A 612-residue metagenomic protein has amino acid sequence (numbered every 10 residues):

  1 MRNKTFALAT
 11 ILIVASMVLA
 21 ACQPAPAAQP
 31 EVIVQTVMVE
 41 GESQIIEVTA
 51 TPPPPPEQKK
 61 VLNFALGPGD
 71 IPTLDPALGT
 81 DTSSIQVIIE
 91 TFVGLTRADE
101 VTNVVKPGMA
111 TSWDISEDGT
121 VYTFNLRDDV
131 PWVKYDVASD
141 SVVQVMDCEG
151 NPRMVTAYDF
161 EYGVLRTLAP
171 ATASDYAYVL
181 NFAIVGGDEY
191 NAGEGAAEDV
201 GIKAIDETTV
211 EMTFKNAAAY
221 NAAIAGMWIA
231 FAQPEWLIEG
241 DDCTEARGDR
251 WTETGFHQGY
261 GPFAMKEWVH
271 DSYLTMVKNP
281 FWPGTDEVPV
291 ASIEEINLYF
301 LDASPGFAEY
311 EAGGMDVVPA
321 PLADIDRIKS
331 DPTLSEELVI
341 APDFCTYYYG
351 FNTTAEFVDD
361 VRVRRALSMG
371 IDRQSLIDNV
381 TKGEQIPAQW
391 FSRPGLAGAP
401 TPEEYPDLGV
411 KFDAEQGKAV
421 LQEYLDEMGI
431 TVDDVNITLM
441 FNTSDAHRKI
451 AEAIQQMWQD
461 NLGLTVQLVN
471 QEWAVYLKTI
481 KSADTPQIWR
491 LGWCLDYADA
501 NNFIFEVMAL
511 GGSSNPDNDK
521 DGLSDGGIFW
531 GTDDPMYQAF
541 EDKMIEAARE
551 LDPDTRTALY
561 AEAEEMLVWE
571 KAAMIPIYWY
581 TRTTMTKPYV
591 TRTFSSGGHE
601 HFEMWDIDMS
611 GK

Functional and structural regions predicted by a protein language model:
F64, H270-S272, P289, E294-E295 (+5 more regions): Ligand/substrate-recognition segments at binding pockets and active sites
A65-D118, Q258-Y260: N-terminal lobe/hinge region of extracytoplasmic solute-binding protein
E100, D188-T209, T213-E295, D302-P305 (+1 more regions): Gly/Pro-rich hinge or "lid" segments in bacterial periplasmic/extracellular proteins
T111-Y176, E211, Y299, E309 (+1 more regions): Aromatic- and charge-enriched surface segment that lines or borders ligand/interaction sites
K266-V277, T285, N297-A355, Q374 (+2 more regions): Extracellular/periplasmic solute-recognition and catalytic clefts
I377, L408-A414, L464-K478, S482-D484 (+2 more regions): Extracytoplasmic/peripheral linker and loop segments enriched in polar/acidic and small residues with frequent Thr/Pro
I386-Y424, T443-K449: Structural transition elements
T584-K612: Long beta-strand-rich cores associated with HINT superfamily self-processing modules
